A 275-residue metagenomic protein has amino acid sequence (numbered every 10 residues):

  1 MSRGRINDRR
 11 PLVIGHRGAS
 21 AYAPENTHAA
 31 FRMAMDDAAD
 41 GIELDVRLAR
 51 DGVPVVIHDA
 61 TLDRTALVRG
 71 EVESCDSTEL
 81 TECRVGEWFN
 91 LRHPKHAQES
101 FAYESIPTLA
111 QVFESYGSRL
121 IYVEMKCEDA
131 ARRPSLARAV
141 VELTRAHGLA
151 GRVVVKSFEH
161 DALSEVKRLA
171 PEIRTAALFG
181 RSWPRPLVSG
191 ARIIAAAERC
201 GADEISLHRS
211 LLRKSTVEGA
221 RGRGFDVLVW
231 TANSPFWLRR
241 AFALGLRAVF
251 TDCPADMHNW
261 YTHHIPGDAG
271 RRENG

Functional and structural regions predicted by a protein language model:
M1-G275: Phosphate-group recognition and catalysis centered on beta-loop-alpha active-site segments
